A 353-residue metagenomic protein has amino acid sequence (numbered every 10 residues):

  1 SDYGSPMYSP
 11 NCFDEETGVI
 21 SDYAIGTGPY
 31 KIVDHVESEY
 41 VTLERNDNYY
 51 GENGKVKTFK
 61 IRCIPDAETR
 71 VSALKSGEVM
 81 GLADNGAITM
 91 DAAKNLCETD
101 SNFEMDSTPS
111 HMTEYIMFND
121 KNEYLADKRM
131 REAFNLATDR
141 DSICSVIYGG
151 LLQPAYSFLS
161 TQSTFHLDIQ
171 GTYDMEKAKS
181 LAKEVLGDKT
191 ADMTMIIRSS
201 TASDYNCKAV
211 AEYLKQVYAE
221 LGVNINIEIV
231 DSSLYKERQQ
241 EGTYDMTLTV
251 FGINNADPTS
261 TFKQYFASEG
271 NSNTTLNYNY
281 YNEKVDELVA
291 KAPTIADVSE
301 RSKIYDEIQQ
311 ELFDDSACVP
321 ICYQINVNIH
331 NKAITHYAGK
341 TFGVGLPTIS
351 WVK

Functional and structural regions predicted by a protein language model:
S1-T27, G51-K55, K94-P109, M117-K128 (+4 more regions): Short, solvent-exposed loop/beta-turn-alpha elements that line the ligand-binding surface or hinge of extracytoplasmic
G28-K31, V41-T42, K57-C63, T190-T201 (+2 more regions): Short, well-ordered beta-strand elements
V33-T42, K60-N122: Extracellular/periplasmic solute-recognition and catalytic clefts
T42-E44, L125-Q216, E220, N226 (+2 more regions): Append "and occasionally in soluble cytosolic enzymes with long acidic Gly/Pro-rich linkers
E68-V79, K94-T99, K128-R129, A209-L221 (+1 more regions): Short helices/loops that flank or line small-molecule/ion binding pockets
L82-M90, T108-M112, Y244-T261, Q324: Ligand-binding clamshell of periplasmic/extracellular solute-binding protein-like
S145, V185-A202, T243, T249-F251 (+1 more regions): Bilobed periplasmic-binding protein-like "clamshell/Venus-flytrap" ligand-binding domains
A219-S268, I304: Periplasmic binding protein-like
